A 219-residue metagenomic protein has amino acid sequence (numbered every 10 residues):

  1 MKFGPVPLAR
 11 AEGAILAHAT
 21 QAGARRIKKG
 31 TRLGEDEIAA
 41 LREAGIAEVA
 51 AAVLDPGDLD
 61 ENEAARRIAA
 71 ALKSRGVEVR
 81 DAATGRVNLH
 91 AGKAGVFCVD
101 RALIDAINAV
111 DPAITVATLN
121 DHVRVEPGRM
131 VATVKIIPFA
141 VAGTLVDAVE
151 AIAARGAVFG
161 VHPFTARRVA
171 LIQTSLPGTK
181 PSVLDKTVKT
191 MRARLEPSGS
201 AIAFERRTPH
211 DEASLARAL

Functional and structural regions predicted by a protein language model:
M1-T84: Short, low-complexity N-terminal leaders and the immediately following helix N-cap/first helix
T31, A109-I114, T208-E212: A conditional alpha-helix N-cap/helix-loop micro-motif detector
G34, S214-L215: Amphipathic coiled-coil/heptad-repeat helices and related helical stalk/stem segments that mediate oligomerization
L41, D147-A148, L184-T187: Short, glycine/charged-enriched secondary-structure capping and boundary segments
D55-F164: Extended, charged alpha/beta regions that create polyanion-binding interfaces
R155-H210, S214: Glycine-rich phosphate/diphosphate-binding loop of Rossmann-like nucleotide-binding domains
